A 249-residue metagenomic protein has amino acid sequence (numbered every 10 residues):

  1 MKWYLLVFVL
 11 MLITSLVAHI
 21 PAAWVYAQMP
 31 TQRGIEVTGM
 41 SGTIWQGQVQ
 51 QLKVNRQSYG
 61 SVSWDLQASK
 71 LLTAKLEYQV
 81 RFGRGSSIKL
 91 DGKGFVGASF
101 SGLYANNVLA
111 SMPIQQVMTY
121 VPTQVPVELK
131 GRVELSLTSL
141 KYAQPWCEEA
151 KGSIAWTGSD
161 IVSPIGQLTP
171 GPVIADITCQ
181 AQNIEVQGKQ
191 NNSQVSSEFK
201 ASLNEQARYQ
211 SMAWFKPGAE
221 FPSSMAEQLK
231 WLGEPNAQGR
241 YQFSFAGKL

Functional and structural regions predicted by a protein language model:
K2-V7, L16, Y26-T31, L168-L249: Extended terminal
L12-I20: Hydrophobic alpha-helical membrane-insertion segments, chiefly the h-region of N-terminal signal peptides
A22-G42: Alpha-helical transmembrane signal-anchor/signal-peptide segments
I35-V127: N-terminal beta-strand/beta-hairpin edge segment
R56-W64, R84-K93, V121-T138, Q167-I174 (+2 more regions): Amphipathic hydrophobic-ligand
S58, E148-A150, A207-Y209: Outer-envelope beta-barrel architecture signal
R84, G158-D160, N192, P217: Transmembrane beta-strands of outer-membrane beta-barrel pores
L90-P170: Non-cytosolic head/periplasmic domains of membrane-anchored proteins
